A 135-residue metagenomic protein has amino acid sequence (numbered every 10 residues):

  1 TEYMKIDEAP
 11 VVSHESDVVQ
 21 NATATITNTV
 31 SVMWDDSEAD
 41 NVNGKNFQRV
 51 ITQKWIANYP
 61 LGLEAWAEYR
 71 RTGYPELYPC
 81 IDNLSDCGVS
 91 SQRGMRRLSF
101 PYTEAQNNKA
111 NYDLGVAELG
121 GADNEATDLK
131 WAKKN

Functional and structural regions predicted by a protein language model:
E2-N135: C-terminal functional modules
